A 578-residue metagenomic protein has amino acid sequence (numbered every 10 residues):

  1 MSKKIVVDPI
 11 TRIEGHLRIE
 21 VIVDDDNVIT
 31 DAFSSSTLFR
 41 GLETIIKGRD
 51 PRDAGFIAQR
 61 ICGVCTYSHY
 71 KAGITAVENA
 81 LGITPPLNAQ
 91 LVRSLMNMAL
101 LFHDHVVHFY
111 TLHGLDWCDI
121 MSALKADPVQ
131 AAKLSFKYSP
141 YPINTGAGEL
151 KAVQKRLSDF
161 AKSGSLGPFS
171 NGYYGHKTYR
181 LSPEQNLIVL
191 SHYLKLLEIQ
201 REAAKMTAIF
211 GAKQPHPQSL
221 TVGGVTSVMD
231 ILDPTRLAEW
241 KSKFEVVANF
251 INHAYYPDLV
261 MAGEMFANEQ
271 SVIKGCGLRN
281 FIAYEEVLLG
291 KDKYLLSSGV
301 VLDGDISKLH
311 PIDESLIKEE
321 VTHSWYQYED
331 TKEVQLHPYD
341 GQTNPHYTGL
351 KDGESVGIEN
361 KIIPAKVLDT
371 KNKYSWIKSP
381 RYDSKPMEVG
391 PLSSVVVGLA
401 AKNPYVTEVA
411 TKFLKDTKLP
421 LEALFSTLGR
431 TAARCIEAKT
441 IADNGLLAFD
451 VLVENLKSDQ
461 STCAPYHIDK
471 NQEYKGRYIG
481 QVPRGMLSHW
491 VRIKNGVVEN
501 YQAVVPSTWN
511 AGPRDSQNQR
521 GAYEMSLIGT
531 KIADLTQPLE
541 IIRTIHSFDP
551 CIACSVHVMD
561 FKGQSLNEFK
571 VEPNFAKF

Functional and structural regions predicted by a protein language model:
M1-F578: Metal/cofactor-centered catalytic core regions of large enzymes
